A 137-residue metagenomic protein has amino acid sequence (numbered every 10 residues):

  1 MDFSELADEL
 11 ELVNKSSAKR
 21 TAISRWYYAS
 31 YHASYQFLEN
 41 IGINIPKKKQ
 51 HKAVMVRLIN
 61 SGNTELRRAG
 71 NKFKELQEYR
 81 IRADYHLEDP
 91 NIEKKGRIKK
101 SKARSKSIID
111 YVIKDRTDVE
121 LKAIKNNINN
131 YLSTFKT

Functional and structural regions predicted by a protein language model:
M1-T137: Terminal alpha-helical segments
